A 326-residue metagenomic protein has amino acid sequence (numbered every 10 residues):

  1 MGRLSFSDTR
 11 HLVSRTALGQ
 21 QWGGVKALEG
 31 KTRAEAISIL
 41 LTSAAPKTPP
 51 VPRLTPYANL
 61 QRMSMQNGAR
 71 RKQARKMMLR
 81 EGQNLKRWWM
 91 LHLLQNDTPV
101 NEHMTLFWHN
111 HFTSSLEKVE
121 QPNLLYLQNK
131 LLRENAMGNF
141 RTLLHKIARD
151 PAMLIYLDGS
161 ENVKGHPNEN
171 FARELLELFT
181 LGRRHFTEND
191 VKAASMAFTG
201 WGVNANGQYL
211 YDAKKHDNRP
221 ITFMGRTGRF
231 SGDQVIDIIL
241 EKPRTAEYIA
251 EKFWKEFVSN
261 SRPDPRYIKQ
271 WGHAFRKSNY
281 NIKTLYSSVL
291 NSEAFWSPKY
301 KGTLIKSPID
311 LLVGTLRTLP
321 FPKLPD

Functional and structural regions predicted by a protein language model:
M1-Q73, Y126, A136-D326: His/Asp/Glu-rich metal/cofactor-coordinating catalytic motifs and the adjacent surface-exposed loops that frame enzyme
M78-F171: Extracytoplasmic mature domains of secreted/periplasmic and thylakoid-lumen proteins
